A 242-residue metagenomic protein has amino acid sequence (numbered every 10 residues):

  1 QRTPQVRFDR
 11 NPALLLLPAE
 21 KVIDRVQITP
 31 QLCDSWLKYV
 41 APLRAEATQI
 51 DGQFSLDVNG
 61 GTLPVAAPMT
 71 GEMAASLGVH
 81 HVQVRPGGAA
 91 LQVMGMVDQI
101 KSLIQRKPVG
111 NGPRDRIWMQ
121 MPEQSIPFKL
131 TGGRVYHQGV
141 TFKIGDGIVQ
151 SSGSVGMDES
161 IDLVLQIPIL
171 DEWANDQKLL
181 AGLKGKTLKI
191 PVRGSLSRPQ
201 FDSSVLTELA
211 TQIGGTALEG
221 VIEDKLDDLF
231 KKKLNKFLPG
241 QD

Functional and structural regions predicted by a protein language model:
Q1, L17-P18, R25, E72-A74 (+1 more regions): Solvent-exposed, well-ordered amphipathic alpha-helical segments that flank/support binding or catalytic loops
T3-L16, K233-D242: Anionic, low-complexity intrinsically disordered segments
V6-S55, Q83-G87: Outer-membrane beta-barrel translocator/pore domains, especially the C-terminal barrels of Gram-negative outer-membrane
W36, A41-S76, Q92, S102-D242: Extended terminal
A75-Q83: Long, well-ordered mid-to-C-terminal structural blocks that present hydrophobic/aromatic surfaces
L91-V97: Flexible, surface-exposed loop regions and adjacent strand-edge segments of Gram-negative outer-membrane beta-barrel
